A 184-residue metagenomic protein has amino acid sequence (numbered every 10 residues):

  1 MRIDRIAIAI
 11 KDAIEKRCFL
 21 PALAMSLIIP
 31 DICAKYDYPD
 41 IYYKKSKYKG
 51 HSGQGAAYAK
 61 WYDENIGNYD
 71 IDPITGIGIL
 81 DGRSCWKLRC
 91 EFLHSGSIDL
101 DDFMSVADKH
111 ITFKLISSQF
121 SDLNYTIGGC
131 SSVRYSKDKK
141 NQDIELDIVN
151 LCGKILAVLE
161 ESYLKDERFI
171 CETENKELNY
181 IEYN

Functional and structural regions predicted by a protein language model:
M1-D4, I8, S52, A56 (+3 more regions): Generic alpha-helical secondary structure signal
M1-L23: Charged alpha-helical initiation segments
E15-C18, A34-Y38, L93, S97 (+1 more regions): Hydrophobic/aromatic-lined pockets within catalytic cores
F19-S26, P30, G82-C85: Short runs of predominantly hydrophobic/aromatic residues within well-ordered alpha helices that form helix-helix
I28-I79: Flexible secondary-structure boundary motifs
K60-F169: Long, charged low-complexity segments
K165-N184: Sequence termini and other peripheral, non-core segments
